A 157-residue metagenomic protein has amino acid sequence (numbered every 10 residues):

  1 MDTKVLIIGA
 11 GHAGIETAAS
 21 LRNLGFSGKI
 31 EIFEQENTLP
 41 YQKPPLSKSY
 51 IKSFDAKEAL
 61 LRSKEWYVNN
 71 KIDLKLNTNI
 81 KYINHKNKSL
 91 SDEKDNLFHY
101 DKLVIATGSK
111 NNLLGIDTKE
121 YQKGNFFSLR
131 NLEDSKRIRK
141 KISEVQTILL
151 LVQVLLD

Functional and structural regions predicted by a protein language model:
M1-K4, S63-L151: FAD-binding core/adjacent interface of flavoenzyme oxidoreductases
D2-D73: Beta1-alpha1 glycine-rich phosphate/pyrophosphate-binding loop at the start of Rossmann-like nucleotide-binding domains
G11-I15, N37, S109-N111, E133 (+1 more regions): Residue-level detector of alpha-helix initiation sites
